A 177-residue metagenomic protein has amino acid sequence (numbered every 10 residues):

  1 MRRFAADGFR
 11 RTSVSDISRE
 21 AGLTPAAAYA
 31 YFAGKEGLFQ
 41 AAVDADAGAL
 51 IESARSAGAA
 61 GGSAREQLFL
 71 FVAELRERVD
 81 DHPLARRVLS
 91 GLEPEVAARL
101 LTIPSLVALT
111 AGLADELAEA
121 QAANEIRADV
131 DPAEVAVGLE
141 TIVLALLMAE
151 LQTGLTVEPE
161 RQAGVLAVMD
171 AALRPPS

Functional and structural regions predicted by a protein language model:
R3-G37, A41: Helix-turn-helix
A6-D7, G61, H82, A123: Short coil/turn segments at alpha/beta junctions that flank glycine-rich nucleotide-binding fingerprints
A41, E52-P83, P132, A136-L139: Hydrophobic alpha-helical connector segments
D44-L50: Short, basic, alpha-helical segments at the C-terminal edge of helix-turn-helix-like DNA-binding modules
A57, R86-E93, L146, E150-T153: Secondary-structure edge/capping motif, primarily at the C-terminal ends of alpha-helices and the immediately following
E66, L101-V107, A122-G138, V157-E160 (+1 more regions): All-alpha amphipathic helical-bundle segments outside canonical DNA-binding/catalytic cores that form hydrophobic
L70, E77, T110-A123, E140-A145 (+1 more regions): C-terminal peripheral helix-coil segments that are non-catalytic and often amphipathic
R76-D115, E125: Short secondary-structure transition hinges
